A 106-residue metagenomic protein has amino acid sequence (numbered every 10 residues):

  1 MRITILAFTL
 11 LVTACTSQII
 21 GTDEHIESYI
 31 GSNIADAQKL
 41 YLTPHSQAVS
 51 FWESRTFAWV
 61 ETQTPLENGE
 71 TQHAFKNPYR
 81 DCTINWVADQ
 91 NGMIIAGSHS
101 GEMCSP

Functional and structural regions predicted by a protein language model:
M1-F8: Sec-dependent signal peptide recognition, specifically the positively charged N-region followed immediately by
L11-A14: C-terminal motif of bacterial Sec signal peptides marking the signal peptidase cleavage site
T16-P106: Residues within mature, well-folded domains
